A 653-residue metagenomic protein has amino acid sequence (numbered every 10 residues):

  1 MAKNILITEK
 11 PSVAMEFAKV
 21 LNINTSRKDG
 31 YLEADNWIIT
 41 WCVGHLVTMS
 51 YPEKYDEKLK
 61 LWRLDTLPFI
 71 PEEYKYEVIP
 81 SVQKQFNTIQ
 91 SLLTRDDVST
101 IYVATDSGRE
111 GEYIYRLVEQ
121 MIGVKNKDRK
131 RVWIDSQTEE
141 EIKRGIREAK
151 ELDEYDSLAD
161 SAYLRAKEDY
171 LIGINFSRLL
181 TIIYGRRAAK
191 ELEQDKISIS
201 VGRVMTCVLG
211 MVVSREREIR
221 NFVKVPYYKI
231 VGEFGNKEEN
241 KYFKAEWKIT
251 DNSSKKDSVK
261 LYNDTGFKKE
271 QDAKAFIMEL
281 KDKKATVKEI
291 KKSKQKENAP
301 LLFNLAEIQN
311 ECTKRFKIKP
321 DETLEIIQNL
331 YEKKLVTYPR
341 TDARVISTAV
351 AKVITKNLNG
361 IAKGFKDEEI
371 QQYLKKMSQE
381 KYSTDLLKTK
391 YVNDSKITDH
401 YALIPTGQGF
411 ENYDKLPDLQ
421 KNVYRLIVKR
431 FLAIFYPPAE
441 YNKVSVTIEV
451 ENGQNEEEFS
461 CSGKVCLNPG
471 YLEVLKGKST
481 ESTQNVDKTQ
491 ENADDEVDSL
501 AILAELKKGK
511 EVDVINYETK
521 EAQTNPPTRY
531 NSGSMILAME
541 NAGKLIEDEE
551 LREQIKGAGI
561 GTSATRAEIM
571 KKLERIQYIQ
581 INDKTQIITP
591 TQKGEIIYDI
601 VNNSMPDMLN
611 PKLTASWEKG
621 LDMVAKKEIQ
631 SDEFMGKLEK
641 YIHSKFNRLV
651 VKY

Functional and structural regions predicted by a protein language model:
M1-R178, K388, T480, P526: Intrinsically disordered, low-complexity regulatory segments
A2-I5, K28, L93, D128 (+7 more regions): Basic, low-complexity terminal or inter-domain segments flanking catalytic cores
A14-N22, R116-L117, L209-I219, K429: Short active-site loop/helix that positions an aromatic residue
Y74, N87, D96, Q137-F234 (+1 more regions): C-terminal or mid-to-C-terminal helical accessory/interaction module adjacent to the motor/catalytic core
D106, E311, R315-K319: A conserved hydrophobic secondary-structure block that centers on an alpha-helix together with its immediately flanking
E191-S200, V212-K268, R315, P339: C-terminal helical "lid" subdomain and adjoining coupling/linker elements of P-loop NTPases
S258-L301, Q309: Metal- or metallocofactor-binding catalytic centers and their adjacent structured scaffolds across diverse enzyme
